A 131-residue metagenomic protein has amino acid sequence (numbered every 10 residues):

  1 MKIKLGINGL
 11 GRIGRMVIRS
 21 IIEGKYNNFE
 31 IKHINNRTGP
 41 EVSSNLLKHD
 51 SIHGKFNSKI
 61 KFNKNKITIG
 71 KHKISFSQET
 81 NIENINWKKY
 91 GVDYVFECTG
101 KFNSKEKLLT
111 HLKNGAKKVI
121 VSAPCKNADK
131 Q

Functional and structural regions predicted by a protein language model:
M1-Q131: N-terminal Rossmann-like NAD(P) cofactor-binding subdomain of oxidoreductases, focused on the glycine-rich
